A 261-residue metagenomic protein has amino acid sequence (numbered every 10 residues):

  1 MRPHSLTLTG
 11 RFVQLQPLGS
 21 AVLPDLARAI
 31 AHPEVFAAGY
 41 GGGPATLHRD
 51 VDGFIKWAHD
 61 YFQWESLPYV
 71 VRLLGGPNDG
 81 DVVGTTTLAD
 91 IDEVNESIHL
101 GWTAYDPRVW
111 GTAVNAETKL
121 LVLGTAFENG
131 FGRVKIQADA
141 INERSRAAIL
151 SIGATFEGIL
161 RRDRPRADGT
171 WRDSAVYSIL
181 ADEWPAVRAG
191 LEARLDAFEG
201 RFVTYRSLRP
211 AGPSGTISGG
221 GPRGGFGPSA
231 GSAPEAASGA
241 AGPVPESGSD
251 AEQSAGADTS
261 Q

Functional and structural regions predicted by a protein language model:
M1-T112, T125-N129, T170-E235, P243-Q261: GNAT-family acyltransferases
P44, A140-I141, D163: Conserved beta-strand edge residues that scaffold enzyme active sites
G111-T125, A147, S151: Conserved acetyl-CoA-binding loop-helix of GNAT-fold acetyltransferases
E128-A138: Conserved GNAT acetyl-CoA-binding A-motif
I136-R146: Conserved beta-strand-loop-alpha-helix junction that forms the acyl-donor binding cleft
Q137, T155-T170: Conserved catalytic-core motifs of GNAT/GCN5-like acyltransferases
L150, G158-L160, L180: Conserved catalytic cores of soluble enzyme domains, especially glycine-rich substrate-binding beta-alpha loops
